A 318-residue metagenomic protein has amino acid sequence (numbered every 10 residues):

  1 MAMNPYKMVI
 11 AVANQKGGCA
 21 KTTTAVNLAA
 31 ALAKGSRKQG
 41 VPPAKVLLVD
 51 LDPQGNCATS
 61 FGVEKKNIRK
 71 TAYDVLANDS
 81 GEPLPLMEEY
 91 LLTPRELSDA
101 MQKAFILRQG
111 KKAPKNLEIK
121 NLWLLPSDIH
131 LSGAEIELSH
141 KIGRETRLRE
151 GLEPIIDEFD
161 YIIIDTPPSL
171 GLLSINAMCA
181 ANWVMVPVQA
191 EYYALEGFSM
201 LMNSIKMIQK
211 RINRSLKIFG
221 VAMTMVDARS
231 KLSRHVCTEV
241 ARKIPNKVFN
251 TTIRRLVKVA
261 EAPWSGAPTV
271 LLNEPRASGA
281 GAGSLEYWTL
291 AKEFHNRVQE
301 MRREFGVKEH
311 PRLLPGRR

Functional and structural regions predicted by a protein language model:
M1-R318: P-loop NTP-binding core
